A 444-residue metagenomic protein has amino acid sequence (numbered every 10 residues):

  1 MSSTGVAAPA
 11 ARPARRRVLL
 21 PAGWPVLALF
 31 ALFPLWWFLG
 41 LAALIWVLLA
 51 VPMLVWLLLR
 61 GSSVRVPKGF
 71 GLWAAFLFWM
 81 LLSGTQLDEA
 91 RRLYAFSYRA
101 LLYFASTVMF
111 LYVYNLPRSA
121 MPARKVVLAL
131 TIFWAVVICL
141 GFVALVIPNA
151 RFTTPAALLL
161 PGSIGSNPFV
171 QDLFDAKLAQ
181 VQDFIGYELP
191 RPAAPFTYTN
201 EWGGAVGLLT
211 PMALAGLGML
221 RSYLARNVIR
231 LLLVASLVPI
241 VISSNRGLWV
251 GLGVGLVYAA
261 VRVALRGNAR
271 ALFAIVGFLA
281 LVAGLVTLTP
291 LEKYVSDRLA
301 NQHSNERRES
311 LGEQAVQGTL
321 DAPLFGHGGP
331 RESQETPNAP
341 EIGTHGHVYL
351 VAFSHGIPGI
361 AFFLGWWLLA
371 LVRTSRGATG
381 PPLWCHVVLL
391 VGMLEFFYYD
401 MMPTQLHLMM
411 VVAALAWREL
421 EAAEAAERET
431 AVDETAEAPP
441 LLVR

Functional and structural regions predicted by a protein language model:
R15-G23, W56-G71, A213-L231, N268-A271 (+1 more regions): Membrane-interface helix-loop-helix junctions at transmembrane boundaries of multi-pass membrane enzymes, predominantly
P25-W36, A50-R118, V136-C139, G392-E395: N-terminal hydrophobic segments of proteins, predominantly signal-anchor/transmembrane helices of inner/organellar
F33, V127-R151, I164-S243, W249-R262: Alpha-helical transmembrane segments of multi-pass inner-membrane proteins
V51-L57, V387-M393, M401-R444: Transmembrane alpha-helices of multi-pass inner-membrane enzymes
A120-L130, A225-I229, A264-F278: Membrane-interfacial entry segments at the cytosolic side of transmembrane helices
C139-F152, A260-L299, Q317-L320, V443-R444: A membrane-periplasm/extracellular boundary helix in multi-pass inner-membrane enzymes that assemble envelope glycans
V228-I229, S236, G253, V261 (+1 more regions): Hydrophobic transmembrane alpha-helices and their immediate junctions
P290-H355, T374-P381: Long extracytoplasmic/lumenal interhelical loops at the membrane interface of multi-pass membrane proteins
